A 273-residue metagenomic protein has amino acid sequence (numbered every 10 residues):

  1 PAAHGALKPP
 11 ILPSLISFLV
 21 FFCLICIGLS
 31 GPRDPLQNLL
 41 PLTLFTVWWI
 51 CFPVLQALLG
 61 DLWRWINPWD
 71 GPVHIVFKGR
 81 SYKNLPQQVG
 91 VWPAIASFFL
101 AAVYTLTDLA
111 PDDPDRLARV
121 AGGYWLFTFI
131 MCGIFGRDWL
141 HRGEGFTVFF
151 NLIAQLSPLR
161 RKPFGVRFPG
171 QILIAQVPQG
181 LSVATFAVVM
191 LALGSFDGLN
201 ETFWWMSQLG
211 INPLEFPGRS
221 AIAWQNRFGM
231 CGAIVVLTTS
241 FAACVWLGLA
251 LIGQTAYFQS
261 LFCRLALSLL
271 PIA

Functional and structural regions predicted by a protein language model:
P1-I174, Q179-S182, F196-N200: Transmembrane-helix bundle segments that line or gate the permeation/cavity pathway in multi-pass membrane proteins
V20-C23, P53, V189, T238 (+1 more regions): Alpha-helical transmembrane segments
L126-I130, P178-G194, V235-S240, L269-A273: Selective recognition of specific alpha-helical transmembrane segments in multi-pass small-molecule
N200-A273: Long, well-ordered mid-to-C-terminal structural blocks that present hydrophobic/aromatic surfaces
